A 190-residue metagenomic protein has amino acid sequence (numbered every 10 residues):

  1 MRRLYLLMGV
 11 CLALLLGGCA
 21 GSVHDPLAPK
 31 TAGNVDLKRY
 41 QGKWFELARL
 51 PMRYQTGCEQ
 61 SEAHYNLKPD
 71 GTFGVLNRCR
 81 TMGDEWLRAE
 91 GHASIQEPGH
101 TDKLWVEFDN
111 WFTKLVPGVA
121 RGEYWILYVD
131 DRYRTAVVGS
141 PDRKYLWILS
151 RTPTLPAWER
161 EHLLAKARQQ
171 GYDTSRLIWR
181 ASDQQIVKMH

Functional and structural regions predicted by a protein language model:
M1-M8: Bacterial N-terminal signal peptides that target proteins for export
C11, G18-H190: A beta-rich soluble binding module of mature secreted/lumenal proteins
